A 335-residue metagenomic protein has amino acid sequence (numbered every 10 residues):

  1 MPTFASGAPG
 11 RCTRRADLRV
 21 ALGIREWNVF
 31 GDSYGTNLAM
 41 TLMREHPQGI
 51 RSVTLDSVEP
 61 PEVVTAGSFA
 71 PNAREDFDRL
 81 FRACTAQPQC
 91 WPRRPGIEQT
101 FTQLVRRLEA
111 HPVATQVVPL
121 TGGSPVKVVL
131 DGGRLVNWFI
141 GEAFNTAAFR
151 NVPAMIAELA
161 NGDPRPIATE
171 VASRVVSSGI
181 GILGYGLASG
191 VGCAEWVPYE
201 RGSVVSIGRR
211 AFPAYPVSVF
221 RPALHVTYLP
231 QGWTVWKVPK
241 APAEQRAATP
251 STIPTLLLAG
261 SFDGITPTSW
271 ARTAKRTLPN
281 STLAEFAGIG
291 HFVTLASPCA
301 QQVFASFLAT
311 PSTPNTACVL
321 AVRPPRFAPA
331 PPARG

Functional and structural regions predicted by a protein language model:
R11-E26: Conserved acidic catalytic loop of the alpha/beta-hydrolase fold
T13, G31-M43: Glycine-rich nucleophile elbow surrounding the catalytic serine of serine-hydrolase chemistry
V29-G31, D56, L258: Short beta-strand immediately N-terminal to the catalytic nucleophile in serine-hydrolase-like folds
T41-L104, W138-G141, A154-G179: A catalytic-pocket lid/entrance helix-loop region that shapes and gates access to the active site across common
T100-I253, A296-S297, T313, P324-A333: Alpha/beta-hydrolase fold active-site neighborhood
A148, G264-W270: Conserved alpha/beta-hydrolase "acid-adjacent" motif
P254-F262: Conserved strand-to-loop "acid loop" that flanks and positions the catalytic carboxylate
A287-G335: Catalytic active-site module of serine/aspartate enzymes centered on a nucleophile-bearing elbow/loop
